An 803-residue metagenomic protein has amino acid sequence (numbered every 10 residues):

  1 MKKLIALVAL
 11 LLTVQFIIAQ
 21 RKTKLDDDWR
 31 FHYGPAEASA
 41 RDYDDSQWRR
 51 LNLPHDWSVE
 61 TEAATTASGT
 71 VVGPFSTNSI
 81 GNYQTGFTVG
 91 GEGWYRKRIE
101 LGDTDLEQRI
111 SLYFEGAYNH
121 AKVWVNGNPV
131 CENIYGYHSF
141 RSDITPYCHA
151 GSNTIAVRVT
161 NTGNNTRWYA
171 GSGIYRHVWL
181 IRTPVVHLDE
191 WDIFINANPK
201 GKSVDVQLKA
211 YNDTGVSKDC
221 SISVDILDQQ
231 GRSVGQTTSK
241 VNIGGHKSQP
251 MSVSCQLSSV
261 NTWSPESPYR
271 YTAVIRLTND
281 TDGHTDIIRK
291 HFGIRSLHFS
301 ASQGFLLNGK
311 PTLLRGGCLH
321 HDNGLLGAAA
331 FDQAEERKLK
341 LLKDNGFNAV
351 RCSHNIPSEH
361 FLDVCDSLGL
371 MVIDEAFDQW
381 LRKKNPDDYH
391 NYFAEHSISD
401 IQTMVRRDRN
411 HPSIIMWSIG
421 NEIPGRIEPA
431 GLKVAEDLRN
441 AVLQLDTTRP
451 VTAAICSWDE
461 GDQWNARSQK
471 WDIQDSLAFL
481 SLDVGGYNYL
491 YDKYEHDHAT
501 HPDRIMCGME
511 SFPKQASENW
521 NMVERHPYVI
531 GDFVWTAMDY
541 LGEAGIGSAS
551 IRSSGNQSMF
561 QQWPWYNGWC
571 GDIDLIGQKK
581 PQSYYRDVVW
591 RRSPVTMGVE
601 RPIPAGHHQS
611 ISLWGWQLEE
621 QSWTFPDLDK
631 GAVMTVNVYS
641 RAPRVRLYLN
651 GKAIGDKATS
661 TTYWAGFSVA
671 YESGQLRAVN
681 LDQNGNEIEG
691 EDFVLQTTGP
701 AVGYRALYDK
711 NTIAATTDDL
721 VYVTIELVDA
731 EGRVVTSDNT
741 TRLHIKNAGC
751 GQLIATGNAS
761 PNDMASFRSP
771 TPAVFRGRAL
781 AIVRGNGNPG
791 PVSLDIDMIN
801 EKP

Functional and structural regions predicted by a protein language model:
Q20-Y113, N165, G171-I174, W590 (+2 more regions): Extended carbohydrate-recognition surfaces in non-catalytic/accessory domains of CAZymes and lectin-like proteins
Y33-G34, T85, V89-E190, D213-T214 (+6 more regions): Accessory beta-strand-rich segments of carbohydrate-active enzymes
R41-D44, K218-S223, Q236, P265-T272 (+6 more regions): Short flexible loop/turn segments that cap and initiate beta-strands
H55-L101, D105-N126, C131-I134, W168 (+6 more regions): Active-site-adjacent substrate/metal-binding segments within catalytic domains of carbohydrate-active enzymes
V125, K202-N242, Q249-V253, M634-A653 (+3 more regions): Beta-strand-rich binding/interaction modules
H149-S152, K209-S300, W664-G666, A670-G674 (+2 more regions): Extended acidic/polar, glycine-enriched regions that form or flank non-catalytic beta-rich accessory modules
V206-A210, R276, G615-S622, V636-Y639 (+3 more regions): Beta-strand-rich structural segments
Q207, T281-G283, L339-L342, N348-V589 (+3 more regions): Substrate-binding/catalytic cleft of secreted carbohydrate-active enzymes, primarily glycoside hydrolases
